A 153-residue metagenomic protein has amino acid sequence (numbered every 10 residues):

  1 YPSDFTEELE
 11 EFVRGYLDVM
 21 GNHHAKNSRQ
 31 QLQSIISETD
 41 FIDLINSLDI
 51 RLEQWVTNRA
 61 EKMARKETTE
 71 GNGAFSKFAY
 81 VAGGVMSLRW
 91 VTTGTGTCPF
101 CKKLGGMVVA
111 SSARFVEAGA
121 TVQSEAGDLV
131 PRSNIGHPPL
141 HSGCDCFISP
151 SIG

Functional and structural regions predicted by a protein language model:
Y1-G143, S149-G153: Domain-core detector
